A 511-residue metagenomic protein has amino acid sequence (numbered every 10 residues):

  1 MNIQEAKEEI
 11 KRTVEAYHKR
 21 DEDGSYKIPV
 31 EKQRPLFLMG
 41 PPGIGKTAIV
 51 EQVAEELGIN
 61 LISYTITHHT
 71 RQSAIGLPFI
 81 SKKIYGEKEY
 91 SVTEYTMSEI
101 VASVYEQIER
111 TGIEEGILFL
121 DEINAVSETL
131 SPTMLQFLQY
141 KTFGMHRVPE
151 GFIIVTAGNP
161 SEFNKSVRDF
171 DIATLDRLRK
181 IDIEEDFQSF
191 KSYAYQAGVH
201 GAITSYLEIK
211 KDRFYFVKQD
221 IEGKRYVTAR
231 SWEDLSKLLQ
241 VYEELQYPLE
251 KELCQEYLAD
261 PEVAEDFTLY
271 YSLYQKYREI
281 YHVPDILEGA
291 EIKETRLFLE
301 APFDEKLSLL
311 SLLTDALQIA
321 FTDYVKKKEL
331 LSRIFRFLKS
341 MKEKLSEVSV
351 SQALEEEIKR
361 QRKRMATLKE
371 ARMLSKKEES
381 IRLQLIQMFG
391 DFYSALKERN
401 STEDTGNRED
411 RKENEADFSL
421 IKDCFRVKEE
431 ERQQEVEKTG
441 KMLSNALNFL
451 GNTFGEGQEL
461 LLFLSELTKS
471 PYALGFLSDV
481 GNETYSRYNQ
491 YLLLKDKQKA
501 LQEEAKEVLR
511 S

Functional and structural regions predicted by a protein language model:
M1-D212, V217-D220: AAA+ P-loop NTPase catalytic core and its hallmark functional loops
D23, E244-L245, K276, I280: Intrinsically disordered or highly flexible coil/loop and linker segments, enriched in small and charged/polar residues
K32, S192-D260: Conserved AAA+ ATPase small/helical "lid" subdomain
P132, A229-E233, E265, L307 (+1 more regions): Non-catalytic, well-ordered alpha-helical scaffold segments
K180-E185, V227-R230, K237, K293: Glycine- and charge-enriched loop/helix tracts that form the active or gating conduit in phosphate/cation-handling
L249-Q275, Y281-P284: Conserved helicase/translocase motor-coupling segment
L273-A301: Long, charge-rich low-complexity segments
L299-S511: Terminal-proximal interaction/regulatory segments of ATP-powered molecular machines
